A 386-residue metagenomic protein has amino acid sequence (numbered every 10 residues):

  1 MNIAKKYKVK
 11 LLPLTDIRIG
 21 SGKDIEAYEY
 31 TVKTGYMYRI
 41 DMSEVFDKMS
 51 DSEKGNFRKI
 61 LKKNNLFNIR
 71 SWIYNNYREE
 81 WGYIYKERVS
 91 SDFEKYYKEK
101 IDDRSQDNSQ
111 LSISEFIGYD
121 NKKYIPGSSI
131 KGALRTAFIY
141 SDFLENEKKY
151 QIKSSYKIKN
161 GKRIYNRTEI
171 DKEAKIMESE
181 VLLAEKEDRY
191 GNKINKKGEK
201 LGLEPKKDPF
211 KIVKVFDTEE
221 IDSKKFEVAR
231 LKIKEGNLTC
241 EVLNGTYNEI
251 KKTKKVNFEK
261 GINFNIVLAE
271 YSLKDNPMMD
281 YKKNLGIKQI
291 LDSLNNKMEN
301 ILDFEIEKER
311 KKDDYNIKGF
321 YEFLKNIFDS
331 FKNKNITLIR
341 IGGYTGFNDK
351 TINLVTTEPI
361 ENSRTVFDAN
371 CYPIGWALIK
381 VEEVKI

Functional and structural regions predicted by a protein language model:
M1-N65, G198, G202-I386: Basic polyanion-binding and macromolecular-assembly surfaces
V32-Q106: Non-catalytic, alpha-helical, charged scaffold/linker segments that couple or flank catalytic or architectural cores
W72-P126, A133-K252, G346, N362: Extended, compositionally biased
